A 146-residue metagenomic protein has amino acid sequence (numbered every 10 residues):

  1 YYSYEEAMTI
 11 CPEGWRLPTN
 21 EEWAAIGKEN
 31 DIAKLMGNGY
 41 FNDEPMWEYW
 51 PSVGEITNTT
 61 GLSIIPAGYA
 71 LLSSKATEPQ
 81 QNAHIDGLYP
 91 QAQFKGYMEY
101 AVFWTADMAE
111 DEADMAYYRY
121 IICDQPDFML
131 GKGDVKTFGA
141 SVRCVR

Functional and structural regions predicted by a protein language model:
Y1-R146: Conserved positions within compact, well-structured domain cores
